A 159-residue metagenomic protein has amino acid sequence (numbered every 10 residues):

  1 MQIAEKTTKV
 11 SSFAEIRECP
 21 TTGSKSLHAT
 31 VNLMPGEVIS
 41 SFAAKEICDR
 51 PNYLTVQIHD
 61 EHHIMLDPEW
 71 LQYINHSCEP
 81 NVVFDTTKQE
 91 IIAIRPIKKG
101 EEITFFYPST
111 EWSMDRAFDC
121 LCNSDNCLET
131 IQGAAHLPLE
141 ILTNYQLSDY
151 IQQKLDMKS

Functional and structural regions predicted by a protein language model:
M1-S159: Conserved catalytic SET/PR domain of SAM-dependent protein methyltransferases, capturing the structural core that binds
